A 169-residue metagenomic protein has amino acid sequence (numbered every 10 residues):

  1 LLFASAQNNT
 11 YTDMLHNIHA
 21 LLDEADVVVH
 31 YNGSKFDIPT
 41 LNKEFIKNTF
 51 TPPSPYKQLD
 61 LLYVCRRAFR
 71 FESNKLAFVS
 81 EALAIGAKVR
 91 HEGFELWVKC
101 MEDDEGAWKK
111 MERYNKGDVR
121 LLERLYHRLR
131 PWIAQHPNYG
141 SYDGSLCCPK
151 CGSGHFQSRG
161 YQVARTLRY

Functional and structural regions predicted by a protein language model:
L2-A82: Conserved DEDDh/DEDDy metal-dependent 3′-5′ exonuclease domain
V29, F78-Y142: Acidic, Mg2+-coordinating catalytic module of metal-dependent nucleases/exonucleases that use a two-metal-ion mechanism
T51-Y56, G86-F94, S158: Short, surface-exposed acidic
Y142-C148: A short, Lys/Arg-enriched amphipathic alpha-helix from helix-turn-helix/homeodomain DNA-binding modules
S145, R159-G160: Surface-exposed beta-loop-beta
C148-C151, Y169: Short cysteine-rich clusters marking metal-coordination/redox-active sites
S153-R159: Short functional micro-motifs and their immediate structural scaffolds
G160-Y169: Short linker/helix segments within small regulatory modules
